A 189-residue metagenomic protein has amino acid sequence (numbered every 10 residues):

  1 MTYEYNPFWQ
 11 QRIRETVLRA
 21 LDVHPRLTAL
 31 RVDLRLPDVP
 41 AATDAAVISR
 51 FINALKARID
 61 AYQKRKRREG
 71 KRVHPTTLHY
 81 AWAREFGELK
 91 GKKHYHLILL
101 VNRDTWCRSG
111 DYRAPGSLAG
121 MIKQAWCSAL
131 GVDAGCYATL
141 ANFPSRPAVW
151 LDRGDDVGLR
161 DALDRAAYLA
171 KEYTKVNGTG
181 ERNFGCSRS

Functional and structural regions predicted by a protein language model:
M1-H24, R103-S189: Catalytic "initiation/cleavage/transfer" segments centered on a nucleophilic residue and adjacent nucleic-acid-engaging
V17-G87: Signature for HUH/AEP ssDNA processing cores
R31, H94, G135-T139: A structural signal for short, well-ordered beta-strand segments and their strand-loop junctions that often border
A41-T43, K92, A148-L151: Short, solvent-exposed polar/charged micro-motifs at secondary-structure junctions
A42, K64, G91, D104-D111: Short, solvent-exposed secondary-structure capping/transition elements
A45, S49, G91-K92, G116 (+1 more regions): Alpha-helix initiation and capping sites
H79-W106: Histidine-centered divalent-metal-coordination microenvironment in nucleic-acid enzymes
